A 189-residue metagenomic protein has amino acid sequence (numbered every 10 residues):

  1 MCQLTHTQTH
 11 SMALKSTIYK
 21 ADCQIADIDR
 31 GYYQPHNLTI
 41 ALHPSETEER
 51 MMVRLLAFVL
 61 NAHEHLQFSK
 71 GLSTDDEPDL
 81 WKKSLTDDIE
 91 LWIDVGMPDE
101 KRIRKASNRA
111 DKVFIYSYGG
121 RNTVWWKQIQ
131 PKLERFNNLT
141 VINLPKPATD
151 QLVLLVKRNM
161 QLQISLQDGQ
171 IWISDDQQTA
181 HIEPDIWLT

Functional and structural regions predicted by a protein language model:
T5-S11: Intrinsically disordered, low-complexity terminal segments enriched in Ser/Thr
A13-A41, F114, N122-D185: Helix-rich interaction surfaces within compact, conserved domain-sized segments that mediate assembly or partner
D27-L72: Acidic-basic catalytic patches of nuclease active cores, encompassing PD-(D/E)XK and other metal-cofactor nuclease
L55-V59, T74-E77, K83, K101-R102 (+2 more regions): Terminal alpha-helical anchor/extension segments at protein ends
S69-G71, I93-G96, Y116-G119: Short His-Asn-centered micro-motif
L80-K82, I89-A106: Conserved catalytic cores of phosphodiester-cleaving nucleases, focusing on short active-site segments
K105-N108, F114-G119: Mid-length scaffold segments of soluble, non-membrane domains
